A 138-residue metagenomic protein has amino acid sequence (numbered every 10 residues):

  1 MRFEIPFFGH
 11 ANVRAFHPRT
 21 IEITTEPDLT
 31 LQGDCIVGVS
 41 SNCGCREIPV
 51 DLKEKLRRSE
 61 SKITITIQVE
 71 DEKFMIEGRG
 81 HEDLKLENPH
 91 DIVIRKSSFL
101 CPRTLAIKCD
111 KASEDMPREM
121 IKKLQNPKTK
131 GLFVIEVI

Functional and structural regions predicted by a protein language model:
R2-F8, N12, V69-L86: Positively charged
F3, F8-G33, G38: The feature marks the first
T30-L31, C35, L56-S59, E72 (+1 more regions): Long, distal/terminal scaffolding or interaction modules with repetitive or compositionally biased sequence
V39-R57, C109-L124: Extracellular/lumenal glycan-associated surfaces
S41, V69, K96, C109-K111 (+1 more regions): Short, structured patches in soluble enzyme cores that scaffold and shape functional sites
S61-H81, G131-I138: Short, structured protein-protein interaction patches enriched in aromatics and acidic/basic residues, typified by
K73-I121: Short, solvent-exposed interaction modules
S98, T104, N126-L132: Alpha-helical membrane-protein topology signature
